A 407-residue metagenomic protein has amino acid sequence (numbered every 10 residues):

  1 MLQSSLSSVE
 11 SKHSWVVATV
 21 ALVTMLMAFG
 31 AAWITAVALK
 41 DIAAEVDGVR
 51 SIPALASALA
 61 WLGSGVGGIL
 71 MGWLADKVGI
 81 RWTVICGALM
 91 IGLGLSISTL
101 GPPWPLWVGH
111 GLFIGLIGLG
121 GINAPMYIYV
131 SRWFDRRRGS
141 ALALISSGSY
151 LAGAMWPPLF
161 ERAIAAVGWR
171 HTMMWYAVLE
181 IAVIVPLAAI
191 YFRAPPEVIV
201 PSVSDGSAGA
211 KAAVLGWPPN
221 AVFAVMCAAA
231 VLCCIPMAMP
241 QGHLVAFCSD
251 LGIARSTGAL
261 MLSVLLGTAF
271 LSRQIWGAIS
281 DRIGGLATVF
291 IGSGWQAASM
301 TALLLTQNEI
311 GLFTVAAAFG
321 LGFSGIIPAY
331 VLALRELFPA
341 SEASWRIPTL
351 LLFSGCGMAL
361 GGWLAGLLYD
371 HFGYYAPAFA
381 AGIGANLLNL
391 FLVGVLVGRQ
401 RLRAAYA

Functional and structural regions predicted by a protein language model:
V16-R50, G67-M71, W156-P157, P240-V245: Extracytoplasmic
L26, G94, P105-G121, V231 (+1 more regions): Hydrophobic core of transmembrane alpha-helices in multi-pass small-molecule transporters, especially MFS/SLC-type
T35-I42, N220-W276: Extracytoplasmic gate region of multi-pass secondary transporters
V66-W104, S280: Conserved MFS/SLC helix-loop-helix module at the cytosolic interface between two early adjacent transmembrane helices
G120-F134, G325-F338: Intracellular juxtamembrane helix-capping segments at the cytosolic ends of symmetry-related transmembrane helices
G148-P195: Helix-loop-helix hairpin linking two adjacent transmembrane segments in secondary transporters
M173-I190, P377-V395: Symmetry-related core transmembrane helices of the 12-TM Major Facilitator Superfamily/SLC fold
S263-I275, S280-A333, L350: C-terminal transmembrane helical hairpin of 12-TM major facilitator-type secondary transporters
